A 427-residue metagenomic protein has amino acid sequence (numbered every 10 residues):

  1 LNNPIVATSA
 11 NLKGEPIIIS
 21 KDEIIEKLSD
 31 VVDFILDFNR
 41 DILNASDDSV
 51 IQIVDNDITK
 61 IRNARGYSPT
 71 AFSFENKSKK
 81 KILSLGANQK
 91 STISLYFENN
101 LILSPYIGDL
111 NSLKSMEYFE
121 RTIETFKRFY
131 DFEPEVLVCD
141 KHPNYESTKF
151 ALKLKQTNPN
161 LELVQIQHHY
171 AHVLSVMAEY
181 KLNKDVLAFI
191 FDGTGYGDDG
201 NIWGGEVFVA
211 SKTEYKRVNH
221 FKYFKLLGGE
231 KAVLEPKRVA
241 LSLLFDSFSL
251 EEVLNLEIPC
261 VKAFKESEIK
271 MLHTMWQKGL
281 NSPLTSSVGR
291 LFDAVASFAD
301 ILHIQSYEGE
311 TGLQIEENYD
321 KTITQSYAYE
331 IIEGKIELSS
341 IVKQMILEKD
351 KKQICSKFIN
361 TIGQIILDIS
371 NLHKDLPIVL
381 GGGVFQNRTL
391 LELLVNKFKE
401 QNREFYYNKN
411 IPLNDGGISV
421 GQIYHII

Functional and structural regions predicted by a protein language model:
L1-V138, H142-L154, N201: Active-site-adjacent structural elements in enzyme catalytic cores
I5-G14, H142, D192-I202, G279-L302 (+1 more regions): Conserved phosphate/anionic-ligand binding catalytic regions in large, soluble enzymes, centered on
D48-Q52, S91-Y96, F189, G205-V209 (+1 more regions): Short beta-strand scaffold segments in enzyme catalytic cores
K81-T125, E146, S242-L376, T389-N396: A contiguous, well-structured pocket-lining segment that forms one wall/lid of small-molecule binding clefts in soluble
D131-N144, L163-V164, D375-Q386: Short glycine-rich phosphate-binding loop at a beta-alpha junction
D140, P159-H172, I378, R388 (+1 more regions): Conserved phosphate-binding/catalytic loops in two-lobed NTP-binding clefts
H169-F191, G195-G197, P236-F245, K352 (+3 more regions): Glycine-rich phosphate-binding/hydrolytic loop that grips phosphoryl groups
K216-E230, L256, W276-L280, E404-K409: Short beta-alpha connecting loops at secondary-structure transitions that line or flank enzyme active sites
